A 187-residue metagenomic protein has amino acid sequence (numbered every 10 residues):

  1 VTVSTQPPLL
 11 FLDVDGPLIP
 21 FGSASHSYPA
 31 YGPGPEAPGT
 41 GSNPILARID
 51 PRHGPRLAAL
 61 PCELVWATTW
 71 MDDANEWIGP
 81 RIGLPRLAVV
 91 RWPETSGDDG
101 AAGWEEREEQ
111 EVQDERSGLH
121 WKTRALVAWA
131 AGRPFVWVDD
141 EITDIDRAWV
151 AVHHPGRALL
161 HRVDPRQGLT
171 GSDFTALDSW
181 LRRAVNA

Functional and structural regions predicted by a protein language model:
V1-T5, L126-W129: A short acidic-Thr-Gly-centered motif at the start of a beta-strand
T2-E108, R182: Alpha-helical substrate-recognition element adjacent to the catalytic core
W77-A187: C-terminal cap/substrate-recognition subdomain and adjoining C-terminal extension of metal-dependent phosphatase-like
